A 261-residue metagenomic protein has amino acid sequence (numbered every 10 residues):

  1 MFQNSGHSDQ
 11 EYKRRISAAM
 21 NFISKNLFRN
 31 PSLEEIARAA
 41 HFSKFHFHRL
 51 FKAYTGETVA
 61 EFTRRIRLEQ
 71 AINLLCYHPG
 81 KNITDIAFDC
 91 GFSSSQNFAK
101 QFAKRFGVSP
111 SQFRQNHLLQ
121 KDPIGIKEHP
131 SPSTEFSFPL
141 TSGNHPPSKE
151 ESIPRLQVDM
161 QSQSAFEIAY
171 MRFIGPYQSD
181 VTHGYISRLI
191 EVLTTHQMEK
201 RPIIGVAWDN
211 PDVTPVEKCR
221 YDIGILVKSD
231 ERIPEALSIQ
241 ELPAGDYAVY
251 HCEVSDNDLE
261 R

Functional and structural regions predicted by a protein language model:
M1-H7, N30-T63, A87-S109: Basic/polar phosphate-binding segments, predominantly the helix-turn-helix DNA-binding elements of transcriptional
F2, Q10, I16, N257-R261: C-terminal functional regions that serve as terminal interaction/effector modules
S5-D9, N26, N30, G175-S179: Short, N-terminal intrinsically disordered low-complexity segments that are rich in Pro/Gly and polar/charged residues
S8-Y12, K25, A40, A60 (+2 more regions): Residue-level marker of regulatory loop/turn positions in helix-turn-helix DNA-binding domains and in histidine
E11-A19, T55, R64-R67, P79: N-terminal positioning helix adjacent to the helix-turn-helix/winged-helix DNA-binding module
A18-P31, F51, N73-K81, F102: Basic, amphipathic alpha-helical hairpins
N21-S24, H41, I190, T194: Short amphipathic alpha-helical segments enriched in leucine
E61, E69, Y77, T84 (+1 more regions): A solvent-exposed interaction/effector surface
